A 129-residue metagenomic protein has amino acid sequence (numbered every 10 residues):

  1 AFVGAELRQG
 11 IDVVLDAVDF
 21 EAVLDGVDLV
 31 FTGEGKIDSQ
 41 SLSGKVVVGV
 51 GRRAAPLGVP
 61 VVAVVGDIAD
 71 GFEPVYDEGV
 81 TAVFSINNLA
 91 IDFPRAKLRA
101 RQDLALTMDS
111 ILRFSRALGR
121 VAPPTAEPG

Functional and structural regions predicted by a protein language model:
A1-G129: N-terminal loops that bind phosphate or other acidic moieties and the adjacent beta-alpha structural core
